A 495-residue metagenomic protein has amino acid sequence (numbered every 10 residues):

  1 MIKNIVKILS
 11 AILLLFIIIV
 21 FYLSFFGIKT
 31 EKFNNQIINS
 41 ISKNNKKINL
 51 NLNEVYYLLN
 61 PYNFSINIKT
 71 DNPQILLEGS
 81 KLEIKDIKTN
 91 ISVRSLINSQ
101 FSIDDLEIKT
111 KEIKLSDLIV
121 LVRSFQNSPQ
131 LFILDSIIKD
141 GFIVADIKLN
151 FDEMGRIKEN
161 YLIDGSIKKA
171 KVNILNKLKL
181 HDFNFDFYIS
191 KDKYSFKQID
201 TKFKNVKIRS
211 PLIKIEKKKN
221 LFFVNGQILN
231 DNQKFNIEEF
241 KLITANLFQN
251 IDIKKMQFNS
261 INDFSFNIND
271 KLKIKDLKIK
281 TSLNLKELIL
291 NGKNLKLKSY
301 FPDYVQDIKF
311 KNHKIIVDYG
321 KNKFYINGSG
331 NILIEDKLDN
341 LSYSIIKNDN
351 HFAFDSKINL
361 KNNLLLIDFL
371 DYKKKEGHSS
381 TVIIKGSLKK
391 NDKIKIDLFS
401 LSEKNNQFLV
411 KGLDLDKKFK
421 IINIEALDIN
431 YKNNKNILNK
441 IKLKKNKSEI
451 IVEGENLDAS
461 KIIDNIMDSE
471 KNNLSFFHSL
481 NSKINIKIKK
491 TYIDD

Functional and structural regions predicted by a protein language model:
I2-K7, T30-S65, I87-D495: Membrane-proximal interfacial segments on either side of biological membranes
K7-Y22: Hydrophobic membrane-insertion alpha-helices, especially the h-region of bacterial N-terminal signal peptides
V20-E31: A short, highly charged nucleic-acid-interacting micro-segment common to nuclease and nuclease-linked defense proteins
L58-D86: Extracytoplasmic/periplasmic/luminal assembly and interaction segments in envelope/secretory/respiratory proteins
